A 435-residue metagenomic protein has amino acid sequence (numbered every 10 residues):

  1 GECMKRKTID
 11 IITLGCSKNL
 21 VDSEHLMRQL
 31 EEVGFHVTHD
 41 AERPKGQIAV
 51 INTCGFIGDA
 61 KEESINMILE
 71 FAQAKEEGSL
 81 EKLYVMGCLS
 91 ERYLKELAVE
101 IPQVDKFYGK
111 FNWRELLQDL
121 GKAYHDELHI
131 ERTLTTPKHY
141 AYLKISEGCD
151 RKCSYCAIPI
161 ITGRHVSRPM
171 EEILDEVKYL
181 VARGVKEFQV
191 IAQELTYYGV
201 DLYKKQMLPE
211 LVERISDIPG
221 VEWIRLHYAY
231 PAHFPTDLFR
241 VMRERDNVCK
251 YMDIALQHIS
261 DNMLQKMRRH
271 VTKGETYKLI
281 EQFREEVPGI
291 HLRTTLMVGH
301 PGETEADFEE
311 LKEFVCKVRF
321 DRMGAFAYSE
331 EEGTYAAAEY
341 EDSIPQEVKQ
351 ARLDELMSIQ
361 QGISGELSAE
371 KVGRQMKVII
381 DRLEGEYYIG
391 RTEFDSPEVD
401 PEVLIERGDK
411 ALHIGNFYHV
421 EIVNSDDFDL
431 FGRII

Functional and structural regions predicted by a protein language model:
E2-Y198, D237, M252, E275-E285 (+5 more regions): Proteins enriched for Cys/Gly/acidic motifs involved in redox and nucleic-acid/cofactor modification
E81-G87, R92, L97, P102 (+2 more regions): Conserved SAM/AdoMet-binding glycine-rich loop
R114, R151, T196, D261-N262 (+2 more regions): Glycine-centered loop/turn positions within well-structured domains that cap or flank conserved ligand/cofactor-binding
T133-L134, R240-E244, L256, S368-E370 (+2 more regions): Replace "in large, NTP-powered and nucleic-acid-processing enzymes" with "in large, NTP-powered factors and other
I173, V190, L226, I254 (+6 more regions): Conserved, mostly hydrophobic/aromatic
A192, Y228, L256-H258, T294-V298 (+6 more regions): Active-site proximal loops enriched in glycine and acidic residues that flank catalytic Cys/His/Asp and coordinate
A336-I435: Terminal RNA-binding accessory module
